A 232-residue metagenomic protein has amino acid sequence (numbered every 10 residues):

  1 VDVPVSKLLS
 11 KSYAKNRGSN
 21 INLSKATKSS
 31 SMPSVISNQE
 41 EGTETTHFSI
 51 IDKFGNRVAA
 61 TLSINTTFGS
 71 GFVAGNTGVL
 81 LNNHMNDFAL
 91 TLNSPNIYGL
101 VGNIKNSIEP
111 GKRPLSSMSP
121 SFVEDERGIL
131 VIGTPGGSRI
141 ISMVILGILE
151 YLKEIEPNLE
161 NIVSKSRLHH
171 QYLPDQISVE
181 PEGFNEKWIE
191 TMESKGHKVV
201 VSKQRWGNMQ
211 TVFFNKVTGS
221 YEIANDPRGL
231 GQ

Functional and structural regions predicted by a protein language model:
V1-I64, N76-T77, L92-N93, V101 (+1 more regions): Internal maturation/activation junctions in enzymes
N20, S24-K28, V35, G42-T43 (+1 more regions): Cofactor-centric catalytic regions
I51, E124, F214-N215: Hydrophobic alpha-helical segments, especially N-terminal targeting/anchoring helices
R57-E126, I155: Active-site rim segments in enzyme catalytic domains, especially the processed small/beta chain of N-terminal
T134-P157: Alpha-helical support elements that line or immediately flank enzyme active sites and cofactor-binding pockets
Y151-K195: Compact, glycine/acidic-enriched structural inserts
